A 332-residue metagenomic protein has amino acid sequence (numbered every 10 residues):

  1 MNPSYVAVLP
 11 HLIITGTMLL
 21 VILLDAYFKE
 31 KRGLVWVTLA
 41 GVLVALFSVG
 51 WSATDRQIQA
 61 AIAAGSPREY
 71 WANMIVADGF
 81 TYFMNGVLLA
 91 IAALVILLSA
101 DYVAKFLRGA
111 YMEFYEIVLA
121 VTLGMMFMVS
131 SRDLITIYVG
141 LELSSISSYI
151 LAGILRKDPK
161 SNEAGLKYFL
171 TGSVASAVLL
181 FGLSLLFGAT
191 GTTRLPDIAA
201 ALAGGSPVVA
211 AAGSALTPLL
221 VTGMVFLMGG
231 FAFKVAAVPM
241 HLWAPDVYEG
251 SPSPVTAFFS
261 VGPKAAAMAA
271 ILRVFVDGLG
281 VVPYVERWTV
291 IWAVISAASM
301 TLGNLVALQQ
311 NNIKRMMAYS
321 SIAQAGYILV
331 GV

Functional and structural regions predicted by a protein language model:
M1-V332: Alpha-helical transmembrane segments of multi-pass membrane proteins predominantly involved in bioenergetics
